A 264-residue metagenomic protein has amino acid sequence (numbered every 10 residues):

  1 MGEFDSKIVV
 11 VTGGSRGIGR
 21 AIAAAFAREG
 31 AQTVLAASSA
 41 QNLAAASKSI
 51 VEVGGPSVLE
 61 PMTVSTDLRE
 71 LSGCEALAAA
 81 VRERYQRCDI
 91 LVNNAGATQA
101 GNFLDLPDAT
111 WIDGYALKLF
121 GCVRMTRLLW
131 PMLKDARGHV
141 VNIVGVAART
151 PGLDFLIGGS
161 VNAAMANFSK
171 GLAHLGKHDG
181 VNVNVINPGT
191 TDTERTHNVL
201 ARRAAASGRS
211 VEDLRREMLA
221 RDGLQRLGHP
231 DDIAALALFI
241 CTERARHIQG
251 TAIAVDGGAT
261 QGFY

Functional and structural regions predicted by a protein language model:
I8, G13-G17: Conserved glycine-rich cofactor-binding loop
E29-A46: Conserved glycine-rich Rossmann-like NAD(P)H-binding loop of the short-chain dehydrogenase/reductase
N102-F103, P107-Y115, M218: Substrate-binding pocket helix/loop in short-chain dehydrogenase/reductase
P131, H174-L175, R246: Alpha-helical segment proximal to the catalytic Tyr-Lys
H139-M165, S169-H178, T190-T191: Catalytic loop of short-chain dehydrogenase/reductase
T150, L238, Q249-Y264: Short C-terminal tail/terminal secondary-structure segment of NAD(P)H-dependent dehydrogenase/reductase domains
K177, N182, I248-G250: Short, small/polar-rich loop/turn modules that mediate ligand/substrate recognition or access, typified
